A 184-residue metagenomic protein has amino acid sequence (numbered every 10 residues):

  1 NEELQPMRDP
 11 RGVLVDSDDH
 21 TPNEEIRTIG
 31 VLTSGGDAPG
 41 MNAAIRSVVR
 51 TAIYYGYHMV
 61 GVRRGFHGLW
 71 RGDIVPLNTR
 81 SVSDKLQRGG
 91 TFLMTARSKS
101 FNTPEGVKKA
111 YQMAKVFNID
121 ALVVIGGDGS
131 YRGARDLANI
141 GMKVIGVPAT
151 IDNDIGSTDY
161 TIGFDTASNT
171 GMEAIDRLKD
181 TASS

Functional and structural regions predicted by a protein language model:
N1-P22, L69-V124, Y160-D176: Glycine-rich oxoanion-binding loops at beta->alpha junctions
D19-W70: N-terminal phosphate-binding or glycine-rich loops at protein starts, especially the Walker A/P-loop of NTPases
H20-E25, G30, A52-I53, S83-Q87 (+3 more regions): Solvent-exposed alpha-helices and their adjacent loops that cap or buttress functional pockets in soluble metabolic
E24-V31, K85-R97, A149-D159, S183-S184: Gly-rich Lys/Arg/Thr-decorated short loops/hinges at beta-loop-alpha junctions or inter-strand turns that position
T28-G36, M41, A114-G129: A short, small-residue-rich loop immediately preceding and capping a beta-strand
A43-V48, D128-M142: Short Gly/Thr/Asp-enriched flexible loops that form oxyanion-binding sites at enzyme active sites
G56, V62, L137-T161, D165-S168: Short, acidic/small-residue loops that bind anionic groups at enzyme active sites
F66-L69, Y131, T150-I155: Short gly/pro/ser/thr-enriched loop/turn and capping motifs at secondary-structure boundaries
